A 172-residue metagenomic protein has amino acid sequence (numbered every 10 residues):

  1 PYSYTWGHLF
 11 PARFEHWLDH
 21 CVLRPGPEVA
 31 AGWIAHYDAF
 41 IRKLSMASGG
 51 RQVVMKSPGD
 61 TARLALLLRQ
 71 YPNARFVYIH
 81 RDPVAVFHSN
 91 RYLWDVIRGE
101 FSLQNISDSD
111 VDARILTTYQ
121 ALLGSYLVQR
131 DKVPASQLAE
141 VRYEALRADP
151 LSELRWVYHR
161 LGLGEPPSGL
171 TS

Functional and structural regions predicted by a protein language model:
P1-V53: PAPS-dependent sulfation machinery
A30-I34, L64, N73, P83 (+2 more regions): Short runs of predominantly hydrophobic/aromatic residues within well-ordered alpha helices that form helix-helix
G32, H36-A39, T117-A121, S125: A non-catalytic, amphipathic alpha-helix used as a structural packing/dimerization or gating element in enzyme scaffolds
F40-A47, L67-N73, L93, Q129 (+1 more regions): Generic, well-ordered alpha-helical scaffold segments in large soluble proteins
G49-R51, A74-R75, S136-Q137: Short coil/turn segments at beta-strand junctions that form active-site/ligand-binding loops
Q52-M55, E140-R142: Short catalytic-loop micro-motif centered on adjacent basic/acidic residues
S57-R81: ATP-dependent NMP and nucleoside kinases share a basic, alpha-helical "lid"
V77-T117, L123-G124, V128-S172: The conserved 3'-phosphoadenosine-5'-phosphosulfate
